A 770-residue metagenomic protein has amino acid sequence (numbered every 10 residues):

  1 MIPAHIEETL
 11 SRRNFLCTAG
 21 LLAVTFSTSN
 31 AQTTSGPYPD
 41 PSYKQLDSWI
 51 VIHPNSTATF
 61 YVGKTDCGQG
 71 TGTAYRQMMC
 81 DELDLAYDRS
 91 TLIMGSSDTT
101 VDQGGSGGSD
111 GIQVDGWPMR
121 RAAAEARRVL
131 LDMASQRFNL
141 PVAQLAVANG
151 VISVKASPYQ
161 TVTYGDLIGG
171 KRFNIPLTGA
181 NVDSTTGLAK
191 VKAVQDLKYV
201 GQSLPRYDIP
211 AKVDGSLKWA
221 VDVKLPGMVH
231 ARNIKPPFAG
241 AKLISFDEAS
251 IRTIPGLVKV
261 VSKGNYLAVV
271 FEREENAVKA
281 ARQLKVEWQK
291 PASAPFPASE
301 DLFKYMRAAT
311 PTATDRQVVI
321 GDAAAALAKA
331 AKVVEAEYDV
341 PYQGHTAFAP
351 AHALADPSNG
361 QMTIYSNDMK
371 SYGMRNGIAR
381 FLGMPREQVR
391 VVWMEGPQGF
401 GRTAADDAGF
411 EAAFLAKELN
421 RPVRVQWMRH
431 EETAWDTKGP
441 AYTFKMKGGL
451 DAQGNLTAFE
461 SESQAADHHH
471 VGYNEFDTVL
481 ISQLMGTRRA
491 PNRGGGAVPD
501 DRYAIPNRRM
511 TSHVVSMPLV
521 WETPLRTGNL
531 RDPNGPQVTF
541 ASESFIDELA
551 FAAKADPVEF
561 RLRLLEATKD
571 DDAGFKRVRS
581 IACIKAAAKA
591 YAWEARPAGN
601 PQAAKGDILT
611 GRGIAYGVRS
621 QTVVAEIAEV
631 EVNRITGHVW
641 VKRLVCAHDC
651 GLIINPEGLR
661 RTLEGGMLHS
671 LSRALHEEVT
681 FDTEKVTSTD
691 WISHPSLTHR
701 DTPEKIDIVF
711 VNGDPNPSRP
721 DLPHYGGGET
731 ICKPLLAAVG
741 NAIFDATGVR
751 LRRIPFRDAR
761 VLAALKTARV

Functional and structural regions predicted by a protein language model:
I2-F26, Q32-V770: Cofactor-binding beta-sheet edge motifs in enzyme active sites
